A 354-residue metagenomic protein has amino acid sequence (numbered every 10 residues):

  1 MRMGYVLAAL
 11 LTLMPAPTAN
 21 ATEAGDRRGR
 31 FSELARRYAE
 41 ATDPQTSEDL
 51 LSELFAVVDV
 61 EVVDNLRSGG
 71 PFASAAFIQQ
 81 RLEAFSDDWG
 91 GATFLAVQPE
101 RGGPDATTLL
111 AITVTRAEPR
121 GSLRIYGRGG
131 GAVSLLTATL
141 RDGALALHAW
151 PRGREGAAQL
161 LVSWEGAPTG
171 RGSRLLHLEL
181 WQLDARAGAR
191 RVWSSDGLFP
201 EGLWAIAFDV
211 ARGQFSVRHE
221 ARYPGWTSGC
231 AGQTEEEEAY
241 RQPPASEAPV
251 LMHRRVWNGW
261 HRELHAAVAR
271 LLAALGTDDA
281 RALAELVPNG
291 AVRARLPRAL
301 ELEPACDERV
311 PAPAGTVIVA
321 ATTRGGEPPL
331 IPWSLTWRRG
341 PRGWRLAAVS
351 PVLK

Functional and structural regions predicted by a protein language model:
Y5-M14: Bacterial N-terminal signal peptides
A21-G70, T169-K354: Acidic, small-residue rich beta-repeat scaffolds with periodic aromatic anchors
A21-T139, R281: Terminal domain-start segments
G91-V97, R141-P151, L198-F208: Repeated scaffold domains used in trafficking and secretory/extracellular systems, primarily beta-propellers
R101-A106, R152-A157, D278: Residues in Ca2+-coordinating acidic/glycine-rich loops
A106-T115, A157-P168, A211-G225: Short beta-strand elements that form the blades of beta-propeller/WD-repeat-like and other beta-sheet-rich scaffold
T113-R124, G130-E179: Eukaryote-skewed repeat-based solenoidal scaffolds used as protein-protein interaction platforms, primarily
